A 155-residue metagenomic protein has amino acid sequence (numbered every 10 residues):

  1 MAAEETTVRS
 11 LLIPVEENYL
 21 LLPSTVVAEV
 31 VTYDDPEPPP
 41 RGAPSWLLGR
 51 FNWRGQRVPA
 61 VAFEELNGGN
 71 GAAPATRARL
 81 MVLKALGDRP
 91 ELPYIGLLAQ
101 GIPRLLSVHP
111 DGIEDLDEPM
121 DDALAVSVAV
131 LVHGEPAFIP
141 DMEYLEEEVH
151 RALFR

Functional and structural regions predicted by a protein language model:
M1-R155: An acidic, low-aromatic, low-complexity terminal/linker signal
